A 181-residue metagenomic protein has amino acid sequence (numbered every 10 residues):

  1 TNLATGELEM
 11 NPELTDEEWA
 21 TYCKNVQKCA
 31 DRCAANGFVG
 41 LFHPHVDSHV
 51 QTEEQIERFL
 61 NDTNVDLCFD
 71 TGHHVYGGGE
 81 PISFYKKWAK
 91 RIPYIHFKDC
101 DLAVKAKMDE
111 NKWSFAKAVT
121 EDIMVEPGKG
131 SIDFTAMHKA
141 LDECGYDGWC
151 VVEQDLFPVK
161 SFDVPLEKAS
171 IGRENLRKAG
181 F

Functional and structural regions predicted by a protein language model:
T1-L67: Active-site acidic/histidine proton-transfer and metal-coordination neighborhood in alpha/beta enzyme cores
L8, T15, F42-H45, H74 (+3 more regions): Residues at structural and domain junctions
Q27-D31, A35, E53-D66, V75-F181: Histidine-acidic metal/acid-base catalytic patches
D70: Active-site glycine-centered loops adjacent to acidic/histidine catalytic or metal-binding residues that shape
